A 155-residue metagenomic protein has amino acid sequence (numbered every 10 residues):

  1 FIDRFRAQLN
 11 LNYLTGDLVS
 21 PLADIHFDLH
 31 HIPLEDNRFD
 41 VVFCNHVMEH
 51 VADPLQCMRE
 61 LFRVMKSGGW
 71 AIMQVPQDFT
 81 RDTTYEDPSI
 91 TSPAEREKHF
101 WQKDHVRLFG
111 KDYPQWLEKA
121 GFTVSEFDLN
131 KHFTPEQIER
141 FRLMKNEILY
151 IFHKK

Functional and structural regions predicted by a protein language model:
F1-H31: Class I SAM-dependent methyltransferase SAM/SAH-binding core
T15, F43-C44, I72: Generic enzyme active-site microenvironment
L18-V19, V47, P76-D78: Histidine- and/or cysteine-centered catalytic micro-motif in compact active-site loops
A23, L34, T80-D82: Conserved protein kinase catalytic core
L29-V42: A short acidic, Gly/Pro-enriched loop at the edge of an enzyme's catalytic core that lines a small-molecule cofactor
D40-A52: A short SAM/SAH-binding and catalytic strip from SAM-dependent methyltransferases
A52-F62, K66-K155: S-adenosyl-L-methionine-dependent methyltransferase catalytic module, highlighting the catalytic core
